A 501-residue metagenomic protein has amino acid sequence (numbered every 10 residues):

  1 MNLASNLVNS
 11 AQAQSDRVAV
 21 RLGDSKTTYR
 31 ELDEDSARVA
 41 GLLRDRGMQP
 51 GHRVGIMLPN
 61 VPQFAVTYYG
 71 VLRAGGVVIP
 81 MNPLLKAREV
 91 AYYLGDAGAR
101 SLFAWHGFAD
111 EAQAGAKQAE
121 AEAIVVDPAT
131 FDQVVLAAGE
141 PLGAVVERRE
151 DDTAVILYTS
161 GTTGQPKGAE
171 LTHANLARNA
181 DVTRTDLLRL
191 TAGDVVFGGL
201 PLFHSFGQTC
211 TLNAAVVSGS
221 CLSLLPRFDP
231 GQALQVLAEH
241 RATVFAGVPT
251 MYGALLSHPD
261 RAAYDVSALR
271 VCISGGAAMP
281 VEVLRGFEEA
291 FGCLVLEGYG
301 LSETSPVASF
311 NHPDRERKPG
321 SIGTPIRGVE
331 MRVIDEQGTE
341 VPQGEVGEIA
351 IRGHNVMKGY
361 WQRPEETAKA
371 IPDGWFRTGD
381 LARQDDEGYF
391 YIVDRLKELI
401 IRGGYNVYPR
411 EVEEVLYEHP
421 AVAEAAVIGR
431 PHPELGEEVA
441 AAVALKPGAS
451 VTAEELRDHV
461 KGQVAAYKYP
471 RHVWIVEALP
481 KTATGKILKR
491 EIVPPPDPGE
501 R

Functional and structural regions predicted by a protein language model:
V8, D16-V61, A65-Y69, K86-A91: Conserved AMP-binding/adenylate-forming core of the ANL superfamily
D16, E140-Y158, Q165, R189-V195: Conserved pre-ATP/AMP-binding loop-to-beta segment of ANL
T28-E31, A154-R178: Conserved AMP-binding A3 loop
G41, D45-R46, R73-L136, G143 (+3 more regions): Structural core segment of the AMP-binding/adenylate-forming
L85, L102-A104, F245, G353 (+6 more regions): AMP-binding/adenylate-forming catalytic core of the ANL superfamily
A177-V195, F203-V244, H258: Conserved AMP-binding/adenylation subdomain of ANL enzymes
V217, L234, E239-G247, L256-R317 (+1 more regions): Gly/Ser/Thr-rich phosphate-binding loop
T324-G328, T339-A370, V407: Conserved ATP/PPi-binding loop(s) of AMP-dependent carboxylate-activating enzymes
